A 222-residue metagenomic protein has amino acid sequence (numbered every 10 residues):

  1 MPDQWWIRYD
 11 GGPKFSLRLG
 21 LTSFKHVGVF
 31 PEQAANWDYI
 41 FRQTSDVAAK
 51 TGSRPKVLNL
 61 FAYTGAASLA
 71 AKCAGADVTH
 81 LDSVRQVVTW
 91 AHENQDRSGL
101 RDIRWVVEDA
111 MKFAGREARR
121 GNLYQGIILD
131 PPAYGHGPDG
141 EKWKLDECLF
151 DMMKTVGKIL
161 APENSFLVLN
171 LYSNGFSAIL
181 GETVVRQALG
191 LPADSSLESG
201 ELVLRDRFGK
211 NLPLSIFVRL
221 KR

Functional and structural regions predicted by a protein language model:
M1-P31, D38: Non-catalytic substrate-recognition/targeting regions of SAM-dependent transferases
G52-Y63: Conserved class I S-adenosyl-L-methionine
T64-A76: Conserved SAM-binding loop of SAM-dependent methyltransferases across substrates and taxa, primarily the Class I
D77-D82: Conserved SAM-binding motif I beta-strand of class I
V84-I128: S-adenosyl-L-methionine
Q86-V87, V107, Y124-T155: Mobile active-site "lid"/loop adjacent to the S-adenosyl-L-methionine
L160-P162: Helix-to-beta-strand junctions that scaffold the AdoMet/dcAdoMet cofactor pocket in Class I SAM-dependent enzymes
N164-R222: C-terminal catalytic and target-recognition region of SAM-dependent MTase-like enzymes, primarily methyltransferases
